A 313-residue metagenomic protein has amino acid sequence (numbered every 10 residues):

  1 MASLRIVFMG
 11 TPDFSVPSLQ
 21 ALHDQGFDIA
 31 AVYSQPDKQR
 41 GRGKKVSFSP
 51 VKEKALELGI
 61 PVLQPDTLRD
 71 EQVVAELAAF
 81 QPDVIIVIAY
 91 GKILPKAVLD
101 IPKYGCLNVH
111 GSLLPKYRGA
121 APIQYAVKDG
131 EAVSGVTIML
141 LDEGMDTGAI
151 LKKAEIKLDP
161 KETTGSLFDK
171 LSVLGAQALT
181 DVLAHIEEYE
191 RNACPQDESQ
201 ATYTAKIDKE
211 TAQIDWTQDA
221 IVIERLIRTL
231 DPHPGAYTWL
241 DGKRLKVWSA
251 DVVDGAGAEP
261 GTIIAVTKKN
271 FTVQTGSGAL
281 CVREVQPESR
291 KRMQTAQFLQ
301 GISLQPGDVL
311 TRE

Functional and structural regions predicted by a protein language model:
M1-R42: N-terminal Rossmann-like dinucleotide-binding module
G10, V32, A55, I85 (+7 more regions): A residue-level signal for conserved active-site and pocket-lining positions in enzyme catalytic cores
T11-F14, D66-R69, Y90-K92, V253: Short beta->alpha connector loops
Q25, Q35, V84-Y203, D208-E210: Donor/substrate-binding cores of folate-linked one-carbon enzymes
D28, G59-P61, G105: Conserved beta-strand segments of alpha/beta enzyme cores
Q39-Q81: N-terminal glycine-/serine-/threonine-rich beta1-alpha1-beta2 phosphate-ribose binding loop of Rossmann-like
T217-E313: An anion-binding loop in the catalytic cleft
